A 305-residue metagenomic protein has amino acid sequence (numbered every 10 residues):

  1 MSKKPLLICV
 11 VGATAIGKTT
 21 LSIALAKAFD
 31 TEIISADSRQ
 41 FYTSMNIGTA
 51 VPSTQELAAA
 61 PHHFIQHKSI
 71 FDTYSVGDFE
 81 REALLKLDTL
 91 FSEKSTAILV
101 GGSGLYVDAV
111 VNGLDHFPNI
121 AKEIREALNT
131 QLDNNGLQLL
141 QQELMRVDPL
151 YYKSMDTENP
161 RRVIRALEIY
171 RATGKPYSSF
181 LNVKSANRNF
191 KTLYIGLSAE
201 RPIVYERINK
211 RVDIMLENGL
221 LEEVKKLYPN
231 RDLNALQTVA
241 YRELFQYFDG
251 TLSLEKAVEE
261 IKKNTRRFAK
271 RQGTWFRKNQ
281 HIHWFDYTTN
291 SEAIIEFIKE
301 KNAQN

Functional and structural regions predicted by a protein language model:
M1-N305: Phosphate/pyrophosphate-binding catalytic cores of soluble transferases and nucleic-acid-acting enzymes
